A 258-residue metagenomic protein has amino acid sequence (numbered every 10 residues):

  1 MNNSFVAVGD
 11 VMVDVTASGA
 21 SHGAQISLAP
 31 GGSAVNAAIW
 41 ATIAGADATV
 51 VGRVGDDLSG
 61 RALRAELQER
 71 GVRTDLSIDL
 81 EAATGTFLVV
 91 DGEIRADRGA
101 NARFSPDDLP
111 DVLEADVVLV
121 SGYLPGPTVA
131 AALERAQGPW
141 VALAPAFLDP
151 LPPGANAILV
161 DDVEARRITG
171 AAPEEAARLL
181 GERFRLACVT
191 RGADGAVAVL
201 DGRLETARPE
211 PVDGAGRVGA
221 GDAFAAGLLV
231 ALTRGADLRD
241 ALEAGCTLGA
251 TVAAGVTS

Functional and structural regions predicted by a protein language model:
M1-V6, P173-S258: Conserved phosphate-binding/catalytic region of the ribokinase-like
S4-M12, A142: Short, hydrophobic/glycine-enriched beta-strand segments
S4-V6, D116-V117, A157: Structural motif
G9-V11, Y123, A223: Active-site metal-binding loops of divalent metal-dependent hydrolases
V13-L28, I43-V117: Conserved N-terminal subdomain of the carbohydrate kinase-like
A38-D47, A231-R234: Alpha-helix C-terminal capping segments
I39, T86-V90, G195-V199: Short beta-strand scaffold segments in enzyme catalytic cores
E134-W140, P145-L204: Conserved phosphate/ATP/ADP-binding segment of small-molecule kinases
